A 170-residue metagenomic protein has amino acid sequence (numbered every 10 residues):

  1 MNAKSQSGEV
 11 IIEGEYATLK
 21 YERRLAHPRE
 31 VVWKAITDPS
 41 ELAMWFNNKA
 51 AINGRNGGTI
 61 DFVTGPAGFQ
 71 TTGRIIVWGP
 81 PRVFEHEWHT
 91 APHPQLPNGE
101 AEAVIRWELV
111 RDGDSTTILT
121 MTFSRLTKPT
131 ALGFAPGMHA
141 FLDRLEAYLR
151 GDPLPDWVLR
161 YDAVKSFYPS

Functional and structural regions predicted by a protein language model:
M1-K4, R125-S170: A conserved amphipathic terminal alpha-helix motif
K4-I12: A detector for short, charged/polar N-terminal pre-domain segments
Y16-L19, P92-A147: Beta-strand/loop substructures that line and gate deep hydrophobic ligand-binding cavities in soluble
K20-Y21, H27, V31, S40-R74 (+2 more regions): Short beta-edge strand/loop motif at the mouth of beta-sheet-based domains
R29, I76-R82, E108-I118: A short, structured loop/turn motif at beta-sheet edges
A35-I36, W78: Conserved catalytic core of Hanks-type protein kinase domains
T64, E87-W88, M121-F123: Residue-level recognition of conserved beta-strand positions in structured domain cores
R82-T90: Short, solvent-exposed secondary-structure boundary/capping segments
